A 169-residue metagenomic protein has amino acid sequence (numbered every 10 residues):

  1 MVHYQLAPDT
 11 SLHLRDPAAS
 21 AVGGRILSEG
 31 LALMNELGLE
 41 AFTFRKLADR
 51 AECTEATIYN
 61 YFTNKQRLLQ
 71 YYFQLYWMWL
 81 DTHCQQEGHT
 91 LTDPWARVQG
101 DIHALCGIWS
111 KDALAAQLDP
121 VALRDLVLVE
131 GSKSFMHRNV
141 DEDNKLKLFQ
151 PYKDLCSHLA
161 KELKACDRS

Functional and structural regions predicted by a protein language model:
M1-A19: N-terminal intrinsically disordered/low-complexity leader segments
A21-T43: Short, amphipathic alpha-helix enriched in basic
R25-A32, R50, R67-T90, G100-A104: Alpha-helical structural segments
E40-R67, Y71: Helix-turn-helix
Y59, D81-Q86, A160, K164: Amphipathic alpha-helical segments within well-ordered protein domains
Q86-V121: Hydrophobic alpha-helical connector segments
D112-E142: Amphipathic alpha-helical segments used for helix-helix packing
K133-S169: Hydrophobic alpha-helical bundle segments that form small-molecule/ligand-binding pockets
